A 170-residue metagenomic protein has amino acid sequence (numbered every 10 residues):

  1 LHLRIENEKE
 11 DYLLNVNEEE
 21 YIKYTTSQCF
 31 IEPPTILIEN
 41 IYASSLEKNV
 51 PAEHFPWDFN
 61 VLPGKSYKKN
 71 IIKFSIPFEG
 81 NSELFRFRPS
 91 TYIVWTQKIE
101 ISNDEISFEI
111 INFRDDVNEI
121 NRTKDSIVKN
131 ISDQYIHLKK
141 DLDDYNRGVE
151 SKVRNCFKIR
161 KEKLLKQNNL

Functional and structural regions predicted by a protein language model:
L1-N60, S66-Y67: Long, contiguous, compositionally biased segments that the model treats as domain-scale units
E39-Y42, K73, L164-N169: Short, Lys/Arg-enriched charge-dense amphipathic segments
L62-D133: Intrinsically disordered, low-complexity regulatory segments enriched in Ser/Thr/Pro and charged residues
S102-L170: Mixed-charge (acidic/basic) macromolecular-recognition segments
